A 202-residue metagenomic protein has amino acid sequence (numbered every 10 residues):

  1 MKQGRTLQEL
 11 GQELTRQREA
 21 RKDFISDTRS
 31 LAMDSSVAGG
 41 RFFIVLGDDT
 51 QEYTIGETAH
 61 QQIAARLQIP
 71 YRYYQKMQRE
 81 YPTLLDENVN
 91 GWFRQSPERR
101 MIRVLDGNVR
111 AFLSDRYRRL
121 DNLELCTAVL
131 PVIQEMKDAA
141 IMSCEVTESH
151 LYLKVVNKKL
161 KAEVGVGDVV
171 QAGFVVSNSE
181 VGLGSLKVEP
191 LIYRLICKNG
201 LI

Functional and structural regions predicted by a protein language model:
M1-A128: Feature for intrinsically disordered/low-complexity regulatory segments and propeptides
R119-I202: Intrinsic disorder/low-complexity polar-acidic segments
